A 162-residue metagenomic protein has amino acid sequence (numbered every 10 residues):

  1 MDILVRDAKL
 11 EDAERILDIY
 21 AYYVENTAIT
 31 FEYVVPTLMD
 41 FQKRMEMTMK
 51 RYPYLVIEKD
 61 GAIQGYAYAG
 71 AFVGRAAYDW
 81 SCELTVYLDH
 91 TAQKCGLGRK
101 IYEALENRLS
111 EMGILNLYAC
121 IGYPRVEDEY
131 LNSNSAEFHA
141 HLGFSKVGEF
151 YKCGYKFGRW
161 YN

Functional and structural regions predicted by a protein language model:
L4-I16: A short beta-loop-alpha structural element at the N-terminal edge of CoA-dependent acyl/N-acetyltransferase catalytic
D7, V35-T91, Y102-E103, R108: Acetyl-CoA-dependent GNAT
R15, E83, N116, N134 (+1 more regions): Amphipathic alpha-helical recognition patches that constitute DNA-binding helices
L17-R44: Conserved GNAT-fold acetyl-CoA-binding loop/helix
Y68, C120-G122, A136, A140-R159: Conserved catalytic-core motifs of GNAT/GCN5-like acyltransferases
T85-K94, I121-V126: A short, internal acetyl-CoA/4′-phosphopantetheine-binding micro-motif in the GNAT/acyltransferase core
K94-S110, S133-E137, H141: Conserved acetyl-CoA-binding loop-helix of GNAT-fold acetyltransferases
L109-L131: Conserved GNAT acetyl-CoA-binding A-motif
